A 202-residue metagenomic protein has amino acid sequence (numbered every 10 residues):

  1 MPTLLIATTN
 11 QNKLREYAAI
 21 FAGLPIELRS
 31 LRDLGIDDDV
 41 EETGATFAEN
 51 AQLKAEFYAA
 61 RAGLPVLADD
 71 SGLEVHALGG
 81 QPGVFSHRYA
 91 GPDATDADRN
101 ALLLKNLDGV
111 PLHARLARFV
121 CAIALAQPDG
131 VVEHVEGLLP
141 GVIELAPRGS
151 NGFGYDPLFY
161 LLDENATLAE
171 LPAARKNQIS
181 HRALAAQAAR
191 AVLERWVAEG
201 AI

Functional and structural regions predicted by a protein language model:
P2-L5, Q11-I202: Anionic-ligand binding patches
